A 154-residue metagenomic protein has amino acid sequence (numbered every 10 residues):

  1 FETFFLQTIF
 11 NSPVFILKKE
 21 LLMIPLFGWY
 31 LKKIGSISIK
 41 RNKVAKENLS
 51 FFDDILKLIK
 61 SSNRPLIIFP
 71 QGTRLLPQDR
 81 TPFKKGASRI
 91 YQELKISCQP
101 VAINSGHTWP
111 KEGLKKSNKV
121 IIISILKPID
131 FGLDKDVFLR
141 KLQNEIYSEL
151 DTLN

Functional and structural regions predicted by a protein language model:
F1-V44: Catalytic core of membrane glycerolipid acyltransferases/transacylases, capturing the structured, soluble-facing
L49-N154: Non-catalytic C-terminal accessory region of glycerolipid acyltransferases and related lyso-lipid remodeling enzymes
